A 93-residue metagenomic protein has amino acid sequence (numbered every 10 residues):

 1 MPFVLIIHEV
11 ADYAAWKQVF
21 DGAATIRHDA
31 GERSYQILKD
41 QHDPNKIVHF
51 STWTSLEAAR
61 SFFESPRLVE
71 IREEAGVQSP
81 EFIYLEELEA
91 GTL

Functional and structural regions predicted by a protein language model:
M1-E70, E74-L93: Short S/T/G/P-rich N-terminal loop/turn motif that feeds into the first structured element of a domain
